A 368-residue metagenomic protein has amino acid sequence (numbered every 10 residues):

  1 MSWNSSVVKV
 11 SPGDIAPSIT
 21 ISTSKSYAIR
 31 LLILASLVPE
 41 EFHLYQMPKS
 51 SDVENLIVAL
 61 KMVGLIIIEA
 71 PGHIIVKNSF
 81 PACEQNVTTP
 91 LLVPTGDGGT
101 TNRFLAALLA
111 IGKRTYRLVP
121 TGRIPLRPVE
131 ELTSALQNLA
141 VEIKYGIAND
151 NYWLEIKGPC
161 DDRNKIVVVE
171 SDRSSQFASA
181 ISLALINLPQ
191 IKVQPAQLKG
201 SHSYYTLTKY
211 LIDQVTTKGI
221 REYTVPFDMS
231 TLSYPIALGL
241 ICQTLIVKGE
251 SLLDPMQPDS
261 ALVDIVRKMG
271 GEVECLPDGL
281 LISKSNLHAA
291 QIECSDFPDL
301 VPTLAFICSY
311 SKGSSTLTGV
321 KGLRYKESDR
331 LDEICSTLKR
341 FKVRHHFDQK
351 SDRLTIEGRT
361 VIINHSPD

Functional and structural regions predicted by a protein language model:
M1-D368: Short, structured segments at the rim of ligand-binding sites
